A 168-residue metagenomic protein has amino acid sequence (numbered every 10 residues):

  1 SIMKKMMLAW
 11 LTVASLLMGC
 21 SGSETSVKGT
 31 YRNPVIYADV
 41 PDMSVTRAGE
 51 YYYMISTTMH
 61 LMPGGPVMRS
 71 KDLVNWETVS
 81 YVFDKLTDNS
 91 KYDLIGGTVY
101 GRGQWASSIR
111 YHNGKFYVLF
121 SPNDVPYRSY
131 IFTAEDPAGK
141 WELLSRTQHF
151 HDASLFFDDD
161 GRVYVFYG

Functional and structural regions predicted by a protein language model:
S1-M6: Positively charged n-region of N-terminal signal peptides that target proteins for export
M7-L8, E50: Sequence-pattern detector for short linear motifs and compositional/periodic biases rather than a specific fold
A9-L17: Bacterial N-terminal signal peptides
C20-G168: Carbohydrate-active catalytic/glycan-binding domains of CAZyme proteins, especially the secreted or lumenal ectodomains
